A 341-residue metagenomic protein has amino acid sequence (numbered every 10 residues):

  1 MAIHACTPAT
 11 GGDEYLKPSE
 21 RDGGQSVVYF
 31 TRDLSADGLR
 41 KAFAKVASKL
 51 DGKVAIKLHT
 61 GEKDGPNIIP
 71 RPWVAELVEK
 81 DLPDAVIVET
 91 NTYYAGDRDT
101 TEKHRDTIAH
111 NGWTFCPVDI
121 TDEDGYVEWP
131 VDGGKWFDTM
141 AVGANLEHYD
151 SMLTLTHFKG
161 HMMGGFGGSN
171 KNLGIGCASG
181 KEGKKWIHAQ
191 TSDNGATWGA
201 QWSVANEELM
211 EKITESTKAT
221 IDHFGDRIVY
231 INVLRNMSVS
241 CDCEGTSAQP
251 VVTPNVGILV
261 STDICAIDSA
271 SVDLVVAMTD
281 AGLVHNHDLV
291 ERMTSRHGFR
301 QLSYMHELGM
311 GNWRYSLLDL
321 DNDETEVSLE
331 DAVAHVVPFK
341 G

Functional and structural regions predicted by a protein language model:
M1-A2, G341: Accessible peptide chain termini
A2-R21: Bacterial Sec-dependent signal peptides at the C-terminal "C-region" and cleavage site
Y15-G341: Extended, low-polarity segments enriched in aliphatic/aromatic residues
